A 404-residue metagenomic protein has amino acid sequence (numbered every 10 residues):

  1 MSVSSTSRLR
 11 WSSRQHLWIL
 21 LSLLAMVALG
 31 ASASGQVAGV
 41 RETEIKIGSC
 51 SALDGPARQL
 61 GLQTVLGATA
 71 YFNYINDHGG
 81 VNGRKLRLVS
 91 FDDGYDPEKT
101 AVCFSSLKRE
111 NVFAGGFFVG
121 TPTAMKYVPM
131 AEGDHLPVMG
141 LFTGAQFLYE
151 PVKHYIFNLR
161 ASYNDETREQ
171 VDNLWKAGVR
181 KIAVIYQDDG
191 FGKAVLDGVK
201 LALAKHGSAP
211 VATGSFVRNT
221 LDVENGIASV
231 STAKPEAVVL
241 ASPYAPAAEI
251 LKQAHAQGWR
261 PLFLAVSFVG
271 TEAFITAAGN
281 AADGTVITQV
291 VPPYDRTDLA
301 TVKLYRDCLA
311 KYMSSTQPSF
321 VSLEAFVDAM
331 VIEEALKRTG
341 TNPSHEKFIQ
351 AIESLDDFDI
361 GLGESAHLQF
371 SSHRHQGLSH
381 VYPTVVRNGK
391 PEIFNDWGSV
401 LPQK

Functional and structural regions predicted by a protein language model:
M1-R14: N-terminal secretory signal peptides that target proteins for export/translocation
W18-A28: Bacterial N-terminal signal peptides
G35, E44-K46, Q59-L66, D77-F147 (+3 more regions): Beta-alpha junction/loop-to-helix N-cap segments that form part of ligand/metal-binding clefts
G39-T69, F91-P97, V119-P122, I185-K193 (+2 more regions): Extracytoplasmic "Venus flytrap"
K99-V102, A145-F147, H154-G258, T276 (+1 more regions): Extracellular/periplasmic Venus flytrap/periplasmic-binding protein
L107-V119, M139-L141, K181-Y186, K234-Y244 (+3 more regions): Periplasmic-binding protein-like
L251-F326, R387-P391, W397-Q403: Extracellular/periplasmic periplasmic-binding protein-like sensory domains
K311-S322, E333-I393: Segments of small-molecule ligand-sensing domains
